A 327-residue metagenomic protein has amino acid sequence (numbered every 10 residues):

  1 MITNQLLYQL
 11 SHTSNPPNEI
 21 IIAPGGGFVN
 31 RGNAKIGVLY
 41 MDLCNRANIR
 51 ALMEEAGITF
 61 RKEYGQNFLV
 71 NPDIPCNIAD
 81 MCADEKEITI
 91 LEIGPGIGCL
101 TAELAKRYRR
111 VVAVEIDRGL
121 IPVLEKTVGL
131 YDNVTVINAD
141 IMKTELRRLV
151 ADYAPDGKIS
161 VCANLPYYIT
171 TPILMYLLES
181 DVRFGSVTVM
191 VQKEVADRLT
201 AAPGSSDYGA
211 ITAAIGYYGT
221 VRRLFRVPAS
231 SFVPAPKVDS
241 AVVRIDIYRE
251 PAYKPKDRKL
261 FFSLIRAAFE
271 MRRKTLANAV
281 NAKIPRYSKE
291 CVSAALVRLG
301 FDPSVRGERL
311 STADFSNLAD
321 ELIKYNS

Functional and structural regions predicted by a protein language model:
N4, H12-N15, N30: Intrinsic-disorder-associated, low-complexity terminal segments enriched in Asp/Asn/His/Tyr and depleted of Lys/Arg
H12, G32-N33, I265, A319: Prokaryotic Sec-type signal peptides and long signal-anchor helices with extended Leu/Ile/Val-rich h-regions
E19-A23, G27-A34, Y40: Short terminal hydrophobic/aromatic SLiMs and anchors at protein ends
I22-A23, C162, V280-N281: A generic structural signal for short
K35-R266, V297, E308, K324-S327: Catalytic cores of RNA-modifying enzymes
I247, A267-S327: C-terminal lobe and adjacent flexible extensions of AdoMet/dcAdoMet transferase-like proteins
